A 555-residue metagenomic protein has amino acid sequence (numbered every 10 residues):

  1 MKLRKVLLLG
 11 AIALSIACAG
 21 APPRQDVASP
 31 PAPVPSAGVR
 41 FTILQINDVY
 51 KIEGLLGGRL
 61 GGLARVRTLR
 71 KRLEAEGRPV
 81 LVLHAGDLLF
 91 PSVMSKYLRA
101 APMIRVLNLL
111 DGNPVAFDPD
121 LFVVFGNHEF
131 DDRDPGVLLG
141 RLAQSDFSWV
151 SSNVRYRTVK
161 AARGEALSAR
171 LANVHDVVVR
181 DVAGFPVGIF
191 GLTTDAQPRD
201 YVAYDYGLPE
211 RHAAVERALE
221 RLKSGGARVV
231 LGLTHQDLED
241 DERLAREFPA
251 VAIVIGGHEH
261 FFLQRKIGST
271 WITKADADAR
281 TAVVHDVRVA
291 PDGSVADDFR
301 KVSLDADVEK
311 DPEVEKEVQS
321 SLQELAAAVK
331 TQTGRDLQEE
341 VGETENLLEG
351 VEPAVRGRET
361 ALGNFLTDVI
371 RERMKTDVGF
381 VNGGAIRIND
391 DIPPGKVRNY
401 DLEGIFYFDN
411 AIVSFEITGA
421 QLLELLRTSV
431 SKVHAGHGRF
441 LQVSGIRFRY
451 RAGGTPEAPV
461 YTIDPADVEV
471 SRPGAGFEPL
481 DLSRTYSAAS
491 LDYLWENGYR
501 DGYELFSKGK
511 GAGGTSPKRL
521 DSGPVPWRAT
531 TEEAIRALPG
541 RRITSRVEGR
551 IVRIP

Functional and structural regions predicted by a protein language model:
M1-L7: Bacterial N-terminal signal peptides that target proteins for export
R4, I12, Q323-E324: Absolute N-terminal positional cue centered near the fourth residue
L8-A17: Bacterial N-terminal signal peptides
A19-K310, G357-V369, S431-V433, R500: Acidic, metal/ion-coordinating pockets
V34-T42, I46, K51-G54, R65-A75 (+3 more regions): Catalytic centers of hydrolytic enzymes
